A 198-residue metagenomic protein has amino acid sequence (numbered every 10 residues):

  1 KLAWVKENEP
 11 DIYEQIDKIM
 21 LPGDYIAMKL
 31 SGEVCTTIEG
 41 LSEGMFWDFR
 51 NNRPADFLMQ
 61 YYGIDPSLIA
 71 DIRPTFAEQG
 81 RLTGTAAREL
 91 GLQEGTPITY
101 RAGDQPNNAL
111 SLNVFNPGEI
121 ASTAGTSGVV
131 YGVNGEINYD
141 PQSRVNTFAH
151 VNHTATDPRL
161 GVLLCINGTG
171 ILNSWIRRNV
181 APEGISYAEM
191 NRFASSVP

Functional and structural regions predicted by a protein language model:
A3-C35, G40, M45-G63, G84-P198: Active-site core segments that coordinate phosphate-bearing ligands/cofactors across diverse enzyme families
Y62-A77: A conserved helix-loop-beta module that forms one wall/lid of the active-site cleft in ATP-utilizing catalytic domains
G80-L82: Short acidic/His/Gly/Ser-rich catalytic and metal-binding motifs that mark active-site loops of diverse hydrolases
